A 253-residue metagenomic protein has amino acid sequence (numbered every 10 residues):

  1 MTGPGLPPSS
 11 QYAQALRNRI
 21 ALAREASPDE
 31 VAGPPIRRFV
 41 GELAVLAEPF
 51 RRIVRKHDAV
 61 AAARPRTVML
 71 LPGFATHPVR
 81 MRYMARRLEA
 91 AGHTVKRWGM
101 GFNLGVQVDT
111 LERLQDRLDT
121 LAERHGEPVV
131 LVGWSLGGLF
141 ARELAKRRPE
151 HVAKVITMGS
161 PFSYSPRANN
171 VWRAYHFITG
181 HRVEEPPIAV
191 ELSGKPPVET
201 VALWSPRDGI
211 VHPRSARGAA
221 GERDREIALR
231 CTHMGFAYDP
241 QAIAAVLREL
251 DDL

Functional and structural regions predicted by a protein language model:
M1-V68, R86, A91, R124: Flexible, membrane-associating and regulatory peripheral segments of lipid-active enzymes
T67-Y83, R87-W98, N103-V198, L203: Serine-dependent carboxylesterase/thioesterase catalytic core of lipase-like alpha/beta-hydrolase/SGNH enzymes
R80, G209-S215: Conserved alpha/beta-hydrolase "acid-adjacent" motif
M100-L104, R230-F236: Histidine-bearing beta->alpha loop at or near hydrolase active sites
L111, Y238-L250: Post-His helix in hydrolase/transferase enzymes
R117, L121, A245-L253: C-terminal alpha-helix
P166-V171, R214-A216, D239-P240: Short aromatic-enriched loop/helix-cap "lid" or pocket-rim segments at secondary-structure transitions that line
P196, V201-G209, L229-C231: Conserved strand-to-loop "acid loop" that flanks and positions the catalytic carboxylate
